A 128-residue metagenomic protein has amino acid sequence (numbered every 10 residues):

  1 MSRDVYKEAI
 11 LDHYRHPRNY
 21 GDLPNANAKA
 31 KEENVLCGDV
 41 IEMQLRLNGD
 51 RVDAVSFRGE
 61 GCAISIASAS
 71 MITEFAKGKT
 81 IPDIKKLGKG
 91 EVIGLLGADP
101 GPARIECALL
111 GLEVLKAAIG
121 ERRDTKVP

Functional and structural regions predicted by a protein language model:
M1-P24, K29-A30, D53, K79-P128: C-terminal binding/interaction regions
K31-E32, G59: Thr-Gly-centered strand-to-loop micro-motif
N34, D39-G49: Short beta-strand elements
C37, G59-A67: Short, thiol/selenol-centered motifs that function as redox-active sites or metal-ligating centers
R51-G59: Immediate flanking context of iron-sulfur cluster ligation sites
I64-S68, C107-L110: Catalytic-loop motifs flanking and including active-site residues across diverse enzymes
S68-K79: Alpha-helical support elements that line or immediately flank enzyme active sites and cofactor-binding pockets
